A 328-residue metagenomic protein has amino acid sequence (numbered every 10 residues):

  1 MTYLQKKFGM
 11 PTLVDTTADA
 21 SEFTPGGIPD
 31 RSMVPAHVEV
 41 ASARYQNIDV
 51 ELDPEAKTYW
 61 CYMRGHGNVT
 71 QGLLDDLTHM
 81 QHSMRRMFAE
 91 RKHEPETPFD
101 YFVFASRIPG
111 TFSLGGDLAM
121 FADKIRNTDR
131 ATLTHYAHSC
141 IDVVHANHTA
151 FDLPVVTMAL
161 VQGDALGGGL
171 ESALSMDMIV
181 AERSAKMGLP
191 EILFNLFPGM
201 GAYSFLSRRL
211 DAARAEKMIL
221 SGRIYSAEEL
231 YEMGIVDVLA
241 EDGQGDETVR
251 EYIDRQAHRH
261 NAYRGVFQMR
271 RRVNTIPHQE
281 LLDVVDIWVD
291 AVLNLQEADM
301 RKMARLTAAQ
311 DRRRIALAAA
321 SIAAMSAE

Functional and structural regions predicted by a protein language model:
T2-V103: Conserved CoA-thioester-binding segment of acyl-CoA-metabolizing enzymes
S42-R44, I48-V50, W60-M63, T149-D164 (+3 more regions): Crotonase-fold acyl-CoA enzyme core
L77-T128, H145-M158, S184-A185, S321-A327: A structural preference for short, pocket-lining loop segments at secondary-structure junctions
F104, D117, S172-L174, L230: Hydrophobic/aromatic residues within transmembrane alpha-helices of multi-pass small-molecule transporters
I125-H138: A short acidic, glycine-rich active-site loop that binds or catalyzes chemistry on phosphate/adenosine moieties
T134, G167, I224: Glycine-rich phosphate-binding loop at the start of an alpha helix
D237-D299: C-terminal long alpha-helix characteristic of the crotonase
A298-E328: C-terminal non-catalytic accessory extensions
